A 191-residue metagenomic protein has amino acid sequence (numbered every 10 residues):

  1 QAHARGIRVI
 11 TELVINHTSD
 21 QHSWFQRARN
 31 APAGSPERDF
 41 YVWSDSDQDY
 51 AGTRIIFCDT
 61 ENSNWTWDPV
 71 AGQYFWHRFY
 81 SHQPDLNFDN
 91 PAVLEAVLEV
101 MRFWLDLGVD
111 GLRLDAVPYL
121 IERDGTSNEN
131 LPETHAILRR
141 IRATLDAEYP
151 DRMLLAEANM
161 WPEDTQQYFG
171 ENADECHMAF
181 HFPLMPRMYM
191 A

Functional and structural regions predicted by a protein language model:
Q1-L98, R102, D106, V117-E171 (+1 more regions): Acidic/aromatic-lined carbohydrate-recognition and catalytic surfaces of CAZymes acting on diverse glycans
L112-L114: Hydrophobic residues within beta-strands of alpha/beta enzymes
A116, E171-A191: Aromatic- and acid-rich polysaccharide-binding/catalytic face of secreted or lumenal carbohydrate-active enzymes
